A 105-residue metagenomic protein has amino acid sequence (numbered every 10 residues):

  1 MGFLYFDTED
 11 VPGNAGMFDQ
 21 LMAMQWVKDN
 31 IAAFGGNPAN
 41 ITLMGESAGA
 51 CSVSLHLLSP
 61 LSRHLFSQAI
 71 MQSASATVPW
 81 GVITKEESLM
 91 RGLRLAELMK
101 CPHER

Functional and structural regions predicted by a protein language model:
M1-E104: Serine-hydrolase-like catalytic core of hydrolytic proteins
